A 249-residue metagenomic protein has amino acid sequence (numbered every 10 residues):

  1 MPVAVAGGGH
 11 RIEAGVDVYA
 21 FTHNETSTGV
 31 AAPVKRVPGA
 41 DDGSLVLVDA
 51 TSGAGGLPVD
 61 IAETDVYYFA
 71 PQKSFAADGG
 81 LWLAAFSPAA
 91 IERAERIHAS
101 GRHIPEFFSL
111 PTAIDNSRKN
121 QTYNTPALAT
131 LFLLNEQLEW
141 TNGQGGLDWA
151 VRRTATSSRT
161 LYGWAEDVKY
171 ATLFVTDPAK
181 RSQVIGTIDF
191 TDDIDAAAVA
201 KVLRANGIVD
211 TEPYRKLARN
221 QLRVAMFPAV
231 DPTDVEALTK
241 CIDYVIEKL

Functional and structural regions predicted by a protein language model:
A4-G55, V66: Active-site phosphate-binding strand-loop segment of PLP-dependent enzymes
I61-Q72, W82: Conserved active-site segment immediately N-terminal to the catalytic lysine that forms the internal aldimine
Q72-Y162: Active-site C-terminal subdomain of aminotransferase-like
A171-V175, I208-P213: A short linear hydrophobic-aromatic micro-motif
T172-L203: Conserved PLP-binding catalytic core of the aspartate aminotransferase-like
A198-N206, L238-D243: Short amphipathic alpha-helices in soluble, non-transmembrane regions that often serve as interface/regulatory elements
K216, N220-L249: PLP-dependent enzyme catalytic core of the Aspartate aminotransferase-like
